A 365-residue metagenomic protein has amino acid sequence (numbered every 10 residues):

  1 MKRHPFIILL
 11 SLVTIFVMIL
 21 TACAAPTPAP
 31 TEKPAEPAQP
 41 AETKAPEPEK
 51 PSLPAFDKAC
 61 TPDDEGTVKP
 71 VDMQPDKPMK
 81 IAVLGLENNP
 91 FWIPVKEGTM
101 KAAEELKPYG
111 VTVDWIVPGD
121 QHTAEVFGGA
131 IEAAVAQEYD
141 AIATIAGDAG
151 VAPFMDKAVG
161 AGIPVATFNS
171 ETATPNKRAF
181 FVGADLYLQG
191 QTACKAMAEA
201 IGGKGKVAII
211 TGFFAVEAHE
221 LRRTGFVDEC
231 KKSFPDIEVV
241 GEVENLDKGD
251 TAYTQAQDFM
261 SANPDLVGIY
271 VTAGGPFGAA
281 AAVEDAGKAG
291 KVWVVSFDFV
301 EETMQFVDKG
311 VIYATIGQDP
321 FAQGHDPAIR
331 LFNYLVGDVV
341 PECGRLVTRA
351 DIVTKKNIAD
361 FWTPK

Functional and structural regions predicted by a protein language model:
L20-E32: Bacterial lipoprotein signal-peptidase II cleavage site
K44-K77, A218, E229, S233 (+1 more regions): Hinge/cleft segment of the Venus flytrap/periplasmic-binding protein
F56-P75, M79-G98, A102, L106 (+5 more regions): Extracytoplasmic "Venus flytrap"
C60-K69, F181-V207, L221, A252-Y253 (+2 more regions): Hydrophobic alpha-helical segments within soluble ligand-binding/sensing domains
D64-V68, V111-Q137, G241-A262, P276-A279: Structural motif
F91-K107, Q189-A193, E217-I237, T251 (+3 more regions): Short, solvent-exposed amphipathic alpha-helices that sit in or adjacent to ligand/effector-binding or catalytic
T144-G160, F226, E244-M304: Hydrophobic alpha-helical
A149-L188, K206, V300-D308, I312-Y313 (+1 more regions): Flexible loop/hinge segments that line or gate small-molecule binding clefts
